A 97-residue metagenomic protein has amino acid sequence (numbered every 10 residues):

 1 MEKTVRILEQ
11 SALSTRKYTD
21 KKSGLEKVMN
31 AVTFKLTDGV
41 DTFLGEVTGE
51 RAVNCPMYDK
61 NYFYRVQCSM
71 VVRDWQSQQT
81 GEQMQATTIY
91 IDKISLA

Functional and structural regions predicted by a protein language model:
M1-A97: Single-stranded nucleic acid-binding surfaces, predominantly the OB-fold ssDNA-binding core
